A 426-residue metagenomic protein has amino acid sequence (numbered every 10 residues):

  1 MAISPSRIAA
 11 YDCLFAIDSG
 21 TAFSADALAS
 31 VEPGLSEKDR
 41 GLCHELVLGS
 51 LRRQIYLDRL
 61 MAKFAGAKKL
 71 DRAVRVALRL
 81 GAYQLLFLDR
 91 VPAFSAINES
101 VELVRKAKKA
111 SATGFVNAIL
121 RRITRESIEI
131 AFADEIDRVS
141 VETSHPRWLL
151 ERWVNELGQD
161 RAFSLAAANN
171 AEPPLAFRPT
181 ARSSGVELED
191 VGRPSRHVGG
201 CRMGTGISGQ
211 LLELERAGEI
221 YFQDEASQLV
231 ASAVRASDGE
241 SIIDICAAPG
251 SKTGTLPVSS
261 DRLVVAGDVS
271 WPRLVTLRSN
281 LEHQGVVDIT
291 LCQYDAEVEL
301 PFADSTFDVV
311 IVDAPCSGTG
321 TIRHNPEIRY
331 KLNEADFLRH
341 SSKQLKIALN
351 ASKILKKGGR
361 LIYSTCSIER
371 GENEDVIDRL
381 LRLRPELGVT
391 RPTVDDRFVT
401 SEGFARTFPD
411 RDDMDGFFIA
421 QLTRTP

Functional and structural regions predicted by a protein language model:
M1-P426: S-adenosylmethionine
